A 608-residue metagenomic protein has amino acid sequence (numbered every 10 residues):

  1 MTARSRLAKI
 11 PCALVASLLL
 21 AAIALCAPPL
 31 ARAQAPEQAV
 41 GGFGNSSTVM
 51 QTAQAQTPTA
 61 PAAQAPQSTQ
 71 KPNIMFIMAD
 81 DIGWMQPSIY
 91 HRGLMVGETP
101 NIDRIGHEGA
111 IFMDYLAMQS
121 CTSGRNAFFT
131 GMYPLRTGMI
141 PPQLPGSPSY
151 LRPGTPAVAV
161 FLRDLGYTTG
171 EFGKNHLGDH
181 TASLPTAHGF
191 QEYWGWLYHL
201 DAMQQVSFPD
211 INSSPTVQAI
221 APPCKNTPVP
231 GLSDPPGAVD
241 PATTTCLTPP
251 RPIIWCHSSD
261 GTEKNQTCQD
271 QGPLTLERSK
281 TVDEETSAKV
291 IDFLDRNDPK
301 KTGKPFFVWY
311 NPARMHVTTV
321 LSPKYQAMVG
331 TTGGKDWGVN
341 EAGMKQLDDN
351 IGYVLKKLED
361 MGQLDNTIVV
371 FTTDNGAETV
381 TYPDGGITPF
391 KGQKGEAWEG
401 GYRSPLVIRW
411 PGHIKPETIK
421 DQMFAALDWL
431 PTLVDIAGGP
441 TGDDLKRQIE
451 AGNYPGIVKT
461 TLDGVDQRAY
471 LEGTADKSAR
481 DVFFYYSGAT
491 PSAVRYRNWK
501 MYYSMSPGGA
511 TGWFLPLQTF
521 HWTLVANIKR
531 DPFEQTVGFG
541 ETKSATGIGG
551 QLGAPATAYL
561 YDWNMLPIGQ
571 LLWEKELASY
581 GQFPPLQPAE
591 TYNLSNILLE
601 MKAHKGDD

Functional and structural regions predicted by a protein language model:
M1-C12: N-terminal secretory signal peptides that target proteins for export/translocation
T2, A33-Q34: N-terminal secretory targeting modules
A8, L20, S46-M50: Intrinsically disordered, low-complexity serine/threonine-rich segments
A13-P28: Bacterial N-terminal signal peptides
Q34-T519, T523, E534, G540-D608: Formylglycine-dependent sulfatase
